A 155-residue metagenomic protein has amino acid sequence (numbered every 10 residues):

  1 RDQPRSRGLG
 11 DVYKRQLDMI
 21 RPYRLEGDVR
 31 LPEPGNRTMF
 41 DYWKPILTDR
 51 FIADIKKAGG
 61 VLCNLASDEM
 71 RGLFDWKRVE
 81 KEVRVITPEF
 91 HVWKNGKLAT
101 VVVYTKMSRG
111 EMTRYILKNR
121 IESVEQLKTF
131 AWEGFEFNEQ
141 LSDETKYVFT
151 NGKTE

Functional and structural regions predicted by a protein language model:
D2-L9, Y13: Single conserved hydrophobic/aromatic residue that forms the stacking wall/gate of nucleotide- or nucleobase-binding
D11-L17, D49-G59, K118-N119: Secondary-structure boundary elements
K14-P32: A short mid-domain helix/strand-loop element embedded in enzyme catalytic domains that forms or borders the active-site
R15-D18, T38, Y42, I46 (+2 more regions): Residues forming well-ordered secondary-structure scaffolds
V29-T38, F135-N138: Short, mixed-charge aromatic SLiMs
E33-D75: Short terminal or interdomain "cap/linker" segment that borders an active site or interface and mediates
A58-E155: Long, solvent-exposed, polar/charged low-complexity segments
